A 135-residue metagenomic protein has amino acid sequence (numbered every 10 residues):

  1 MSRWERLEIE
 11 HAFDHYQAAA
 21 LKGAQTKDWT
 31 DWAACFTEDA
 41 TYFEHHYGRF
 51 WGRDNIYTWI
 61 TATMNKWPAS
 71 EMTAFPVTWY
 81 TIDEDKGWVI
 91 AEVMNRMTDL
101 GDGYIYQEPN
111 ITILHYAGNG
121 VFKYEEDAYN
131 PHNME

Functional and structural regions predicted by a protein language model:
M1-A34, E38: Short, low-complexity N-terminal intrinsically disordered segments enriched in polar/charged residues
L7, W29-V89: A solvent-exposed, acidic/Ser-Thr-rich amphipathic alpha-helical stretch
R49-F50, I105-Q107: Short, mixed charged/polar active-site loops that provide acid/base catalysis or chelate metal/phosphate cofactors
D54, G101-Y104, N133-E135: A short, polar/proline- and glycine-enriched secondary-structure boundary/capping micro-motif
E92-T98: Generic short beta-strand segments
Q107-E135: Short beta-strand edge/turn micro-motifs at domain boundaries
